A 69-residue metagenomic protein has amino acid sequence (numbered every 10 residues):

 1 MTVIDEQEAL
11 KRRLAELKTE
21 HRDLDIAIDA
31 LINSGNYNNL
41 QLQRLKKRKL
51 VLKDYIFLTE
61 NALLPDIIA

Functional and structural regions predicted by a protein language model:
E8-A69: Amphipathic, hydrophobic secondary-structure cores in small proteins
